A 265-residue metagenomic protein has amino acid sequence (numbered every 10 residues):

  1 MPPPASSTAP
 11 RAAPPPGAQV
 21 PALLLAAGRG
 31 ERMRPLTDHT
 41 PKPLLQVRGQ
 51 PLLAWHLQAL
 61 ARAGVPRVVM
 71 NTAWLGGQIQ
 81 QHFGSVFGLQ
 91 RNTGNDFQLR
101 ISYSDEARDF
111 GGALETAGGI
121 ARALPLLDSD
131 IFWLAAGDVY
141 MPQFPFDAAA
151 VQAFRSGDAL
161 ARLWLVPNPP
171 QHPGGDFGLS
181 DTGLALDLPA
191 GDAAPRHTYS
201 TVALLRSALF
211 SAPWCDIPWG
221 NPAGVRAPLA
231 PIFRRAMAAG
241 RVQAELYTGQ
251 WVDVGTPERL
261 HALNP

Functional and structural regions predicted by a protein language model:
P2-Q80, F146: N-terminal glycine-rich phosphate-binding loop and ensuing alpha1 helix
P3-A18, S85-Q98, D216-P218: Intrinsically disordered, low-complexity terminal tails and inter-domain linkers enriched for S/T/G/P/D/E
P21, P66-V68, R100, D158-A161 (+1 more regions): Residues at the starts of beta-strands that form the adenosine-phosphate
V47, F110-A117, A223, A227: Conserved phosphate-coordination/catalytic loops
W55, G119-R122, I232: Well-ordered alpha-helical segments embedded in enzymatic catalytic cores
F87-D181: Conserved beta-loop-beta/alpha segment of the NTase-like Rossmann-fold superfamily that binds/positions NTPs
F132-W133, Y140, F144-S156, N168-Q171 (+1 more regions): Catalytic-core segments of class I nucleotidyltransferases/pyrophosphorylases that form NMP-activated intermediates
